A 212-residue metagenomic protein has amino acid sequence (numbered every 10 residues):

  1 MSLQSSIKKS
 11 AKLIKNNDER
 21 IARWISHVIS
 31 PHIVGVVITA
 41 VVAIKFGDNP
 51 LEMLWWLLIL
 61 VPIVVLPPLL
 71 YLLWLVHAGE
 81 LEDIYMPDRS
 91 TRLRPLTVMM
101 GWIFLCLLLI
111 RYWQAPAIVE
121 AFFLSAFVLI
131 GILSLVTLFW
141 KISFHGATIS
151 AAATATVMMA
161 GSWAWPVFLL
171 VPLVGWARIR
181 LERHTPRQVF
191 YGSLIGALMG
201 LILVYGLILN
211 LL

Functional and structural regions predicted by a protein language model:
M1-A22: Short, Lys/Arg-rich, polar N-terminal cytosolic tail immediately upstream of the first transmembrane signal-anchor
S2, P68-G79: Membrane-water interface of transmembrane alpha-helices
A22-I25, E82-M99: Juxtamembrane helix-capping/reentrant segments at transmembrane boundaries
I25-F46: The first (N-terminal) embedded transmembrane alpha-helix
V34-V36, T97-L108, A147-S150, I195: Core segments of transmembrane alpha-helices that mediate helix-helix packing or line hydrophobic substrate/ligand
D48-E52, E80-S90, Y112-A117, R183-R187: Membrane-interface helix-boundary motifs at transmembrane edges
E52-P67, S125, A155: Alpha-helical transmembrane segments
P116-L212: Membrane-embedded catalytic cores of phosphoryl/pyrophosphoryl-handling enzymes
